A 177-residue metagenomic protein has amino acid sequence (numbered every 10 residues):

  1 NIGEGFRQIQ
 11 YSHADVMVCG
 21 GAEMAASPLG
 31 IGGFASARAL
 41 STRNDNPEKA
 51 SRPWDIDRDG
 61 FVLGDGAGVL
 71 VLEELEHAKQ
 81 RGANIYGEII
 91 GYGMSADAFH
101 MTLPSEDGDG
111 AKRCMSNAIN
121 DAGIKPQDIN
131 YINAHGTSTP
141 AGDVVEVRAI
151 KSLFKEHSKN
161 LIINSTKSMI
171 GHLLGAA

Functional and structural regions predicted by a protein language model:
N1, C114-A122, A149, L153: Stable alpha-helical structural segments in soluble proteins, enriched in small hydrophobic residues
N1-E23, V62-A83, H172-A177: Active-site-proximal alpha-helical scaffold in enzymes
N1-E4, Y11-H13, S36-V62, I150-A177: Conserved catalytic cysteine-centered active-site region of acyl-thioester-dependent Claisen-condensing enzymes
G5, F34, V71, I89 (+2 more regions): Conserved small-residue
M17-A22, N84-Y92, Q127-A134, L161-K167: Beta-strand segments within the central parallel beta-sheet cores of soluble alpha/beta enzyme folds
A22-A26, A67, E76-H77, G91-A98 (+2 more regions): Glycine-rich beta-alpha junction loops
D45-I124, Y131: Condensing-enzyme catalytic core mediating Claisen C-C bond formation in acyl metabolism
F99-G108, T137-F154, L173-A177: Short glycine/threonine-rich loop-to-helix capping motif typified by GTGT followed within a few residues by an Asp-Pro
